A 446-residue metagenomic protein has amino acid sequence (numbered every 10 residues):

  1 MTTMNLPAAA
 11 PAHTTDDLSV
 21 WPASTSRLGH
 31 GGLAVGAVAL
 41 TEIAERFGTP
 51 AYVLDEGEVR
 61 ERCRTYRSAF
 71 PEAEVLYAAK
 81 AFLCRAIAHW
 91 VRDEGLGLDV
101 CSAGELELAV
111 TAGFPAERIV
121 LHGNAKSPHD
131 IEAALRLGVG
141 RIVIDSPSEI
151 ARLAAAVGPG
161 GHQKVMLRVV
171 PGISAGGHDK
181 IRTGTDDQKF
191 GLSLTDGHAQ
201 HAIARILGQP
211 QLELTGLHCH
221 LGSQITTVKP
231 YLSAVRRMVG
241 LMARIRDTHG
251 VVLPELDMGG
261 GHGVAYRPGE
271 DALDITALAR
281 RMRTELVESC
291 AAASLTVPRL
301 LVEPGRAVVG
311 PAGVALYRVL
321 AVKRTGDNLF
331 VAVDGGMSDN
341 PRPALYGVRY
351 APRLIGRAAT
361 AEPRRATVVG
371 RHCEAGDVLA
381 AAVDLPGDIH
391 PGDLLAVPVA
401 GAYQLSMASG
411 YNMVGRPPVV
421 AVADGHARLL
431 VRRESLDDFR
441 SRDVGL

Functional and structural regions predicted by a protein language model:
M1-K164, Q200, Q209, E213 (+2 more regions): A charged N-terminal "starter" segment
T2-D16, P171-A321, L385, A423: Active-site loop/helix belt of alpha/beta enzymes
V35-V38, L54-E61, F82, S148 (+13 more regions): Conserved active-site and cofactor/substrate-binding residues in soluble primary-metabolism enzymes
G57, A79-C84, C101-E105, N124-K126 (+8 more regions): Active-site beta-loop-alpha junctions enriched in small/polar residues
E74-L76, G95-G97, A116-V120, R141 (+7 more regions): Structural preference for beta-strand elements that scaffold enzyme active sites
A88, T111-A112, I131-R136, L153-A156 (+6 more regions): Short acidic, glycine/serine/threonine-rich loops at helix termini
F114-A116, T185, G259, G415: Short, solvent-exposed loop/turn segments at the edges of secondary structure
V287-C290, L295-L446: Charged (often Lys/Glu-rich) extended helix/loop segments that serve as interaction or gating elements
